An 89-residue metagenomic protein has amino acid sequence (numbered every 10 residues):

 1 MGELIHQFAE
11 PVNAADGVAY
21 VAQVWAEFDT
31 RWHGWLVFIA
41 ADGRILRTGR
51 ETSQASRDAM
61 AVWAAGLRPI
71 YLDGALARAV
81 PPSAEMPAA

Functional and structural regions predicted by a protein language model:
M1-A19: Negatively charged, low-complexity tracts enriched in Asp/Glu with abundant Ser/Thr
G17-V18, G34, P82-E85: Contiguous hydrophobic segments
A19-E51: A short, structured beta-strand/loop element
D42-A89: Mixed-charge, Lys/Arg-enriched low-complexity segments
